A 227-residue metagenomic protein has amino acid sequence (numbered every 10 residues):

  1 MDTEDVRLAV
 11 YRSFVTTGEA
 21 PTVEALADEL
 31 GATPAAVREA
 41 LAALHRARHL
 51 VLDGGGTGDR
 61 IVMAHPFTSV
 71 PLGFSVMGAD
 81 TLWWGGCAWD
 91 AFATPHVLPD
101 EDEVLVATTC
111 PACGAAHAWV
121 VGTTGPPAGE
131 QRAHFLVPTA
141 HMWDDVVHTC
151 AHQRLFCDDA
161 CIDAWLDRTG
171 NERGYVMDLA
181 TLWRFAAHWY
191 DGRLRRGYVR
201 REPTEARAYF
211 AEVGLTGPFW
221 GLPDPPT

Functional and structural regions predicted by a protein language model:
M1-T3, G55-G78: Short, cationic-aromatic polyanion-contact patches
T3-E19: Short amphipathic alpha-helical interface segments
E4-V6, L30, H49, V62-S69 (+4 more regions): N-terminal accessory segment detector
T16-E29: Short acidic, hydrophobic short linear motifs in intrinsically disordered regions
G31-R46: Short amphipathic alpha-helical interaction segments
H45-G56: A short, conserved structural fragment
D80-P203: Mid-protein regulatory/catalytic core that forms ligand/cofactor-binding pockets and protein-protein interaction
R196-T227: Charged, low-complexity interaction segments
